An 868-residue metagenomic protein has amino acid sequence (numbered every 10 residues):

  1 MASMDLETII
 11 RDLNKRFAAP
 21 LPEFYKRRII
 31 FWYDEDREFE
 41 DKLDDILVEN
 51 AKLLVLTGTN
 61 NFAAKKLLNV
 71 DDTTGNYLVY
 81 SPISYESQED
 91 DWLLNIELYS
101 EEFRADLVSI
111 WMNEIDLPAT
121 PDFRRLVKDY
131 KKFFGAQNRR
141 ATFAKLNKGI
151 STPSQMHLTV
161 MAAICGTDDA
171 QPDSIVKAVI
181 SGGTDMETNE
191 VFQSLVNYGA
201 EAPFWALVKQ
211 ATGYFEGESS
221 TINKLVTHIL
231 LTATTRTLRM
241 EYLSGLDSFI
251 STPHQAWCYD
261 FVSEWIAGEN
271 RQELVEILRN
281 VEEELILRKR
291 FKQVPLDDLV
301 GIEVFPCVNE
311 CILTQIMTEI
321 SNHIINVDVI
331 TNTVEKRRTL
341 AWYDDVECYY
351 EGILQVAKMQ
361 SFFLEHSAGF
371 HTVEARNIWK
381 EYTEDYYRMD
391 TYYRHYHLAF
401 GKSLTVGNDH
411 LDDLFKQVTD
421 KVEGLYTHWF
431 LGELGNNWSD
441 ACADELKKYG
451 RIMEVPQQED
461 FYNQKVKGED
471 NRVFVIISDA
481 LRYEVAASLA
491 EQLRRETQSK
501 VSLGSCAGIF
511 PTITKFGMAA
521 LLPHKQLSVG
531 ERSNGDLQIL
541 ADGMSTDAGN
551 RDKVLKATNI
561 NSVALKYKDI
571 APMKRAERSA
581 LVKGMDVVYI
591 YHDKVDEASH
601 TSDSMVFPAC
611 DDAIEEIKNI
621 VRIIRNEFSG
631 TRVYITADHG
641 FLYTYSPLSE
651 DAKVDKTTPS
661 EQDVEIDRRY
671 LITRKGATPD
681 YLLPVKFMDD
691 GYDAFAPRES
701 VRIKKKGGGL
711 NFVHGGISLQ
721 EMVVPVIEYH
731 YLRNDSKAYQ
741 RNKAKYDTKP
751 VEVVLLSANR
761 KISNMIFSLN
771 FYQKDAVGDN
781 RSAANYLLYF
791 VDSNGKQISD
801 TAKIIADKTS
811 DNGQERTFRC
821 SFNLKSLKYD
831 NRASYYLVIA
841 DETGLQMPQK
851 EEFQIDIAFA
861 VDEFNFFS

Functional and structural regions predicted by a protein language model:
M1-R472, R482-V633, A637-S868: …; additionally, a secondary subgroup of soluble metalloenzymes is captured
I476: Beta1/beta-strand and adjacent pyrophosphate-binding region of the FAD-binding site in flavoprotein oxidoreductases
D479: Ligand-binding pocket scaffold of soluble enzyme catalytic domains
